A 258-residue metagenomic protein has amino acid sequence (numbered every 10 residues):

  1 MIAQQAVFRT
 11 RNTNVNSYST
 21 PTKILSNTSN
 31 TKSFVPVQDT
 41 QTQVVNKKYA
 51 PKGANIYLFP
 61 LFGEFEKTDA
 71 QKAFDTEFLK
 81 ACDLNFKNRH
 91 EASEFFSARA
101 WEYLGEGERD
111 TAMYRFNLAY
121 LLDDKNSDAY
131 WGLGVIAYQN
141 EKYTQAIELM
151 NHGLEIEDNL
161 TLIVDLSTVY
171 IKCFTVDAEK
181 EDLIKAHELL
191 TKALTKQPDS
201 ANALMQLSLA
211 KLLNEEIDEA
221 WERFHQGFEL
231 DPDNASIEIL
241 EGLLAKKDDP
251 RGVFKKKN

Functional and structural regions predicted by a protein language model:
V7-F8, A201-N258: Terminal, low-structured helical/coil segments at or just beyond the last alpha-helical repeat
F8-R99, K257: N-terminal alpha-helical interaction modules that lie
Q41, A50-K52, L133, L166 (+3 more regions): Hydrophobic core/packing positions within alpha-helical solenoid repeats
N85, A119, H152-G153, K192-A193 (+1 more regions): Canonical positions in the second alpha-helix
N85-L122: Alpha-helical segment of the N-proximal tetratricopeptide repeat
W101-G105, R109, S127-L204: Alpha-helical adaptor scaffolds
